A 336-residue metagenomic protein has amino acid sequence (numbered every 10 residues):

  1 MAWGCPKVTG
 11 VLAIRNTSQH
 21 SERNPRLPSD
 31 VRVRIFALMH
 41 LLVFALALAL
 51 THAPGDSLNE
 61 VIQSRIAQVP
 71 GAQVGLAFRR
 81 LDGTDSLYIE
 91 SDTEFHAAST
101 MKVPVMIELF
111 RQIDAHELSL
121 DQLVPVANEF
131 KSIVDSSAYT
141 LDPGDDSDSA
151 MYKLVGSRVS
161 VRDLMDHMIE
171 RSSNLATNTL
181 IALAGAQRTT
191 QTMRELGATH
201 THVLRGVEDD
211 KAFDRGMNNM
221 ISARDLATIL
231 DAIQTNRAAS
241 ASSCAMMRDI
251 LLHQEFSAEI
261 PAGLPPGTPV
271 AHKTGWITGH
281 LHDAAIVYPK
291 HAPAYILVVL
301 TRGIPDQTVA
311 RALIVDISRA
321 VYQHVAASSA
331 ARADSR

Functional and structural regions predicted by a protein language model:
H40-A49: Sec-dependent N-terminal signal peptides
L50-E94, H324: Beta-lactamase-like hydrolase cores
P54-R65, G71, L183-G185, T228-A258 (+2 more regions): Structured C-terminal helix/loop/strand segments within mature extracytoplasmic catalytic/sensor domains
Q73, S157-V161, M165, R171-L230 (+1 more regions): Mid-domain, small-residue-enriched loop/turn segments at the edges of structured enzyme/sensor domains
L81, S119-P143, L183-G185, I250: Acidic helix-start/capping segments at beta-turn-to-alpha-helix junctions
T84, H96-V124, E129, L297: Active-site SXXK
K131-N178: Conserved catalytic neighborhood of penicillin-recognizing serine enzymes
